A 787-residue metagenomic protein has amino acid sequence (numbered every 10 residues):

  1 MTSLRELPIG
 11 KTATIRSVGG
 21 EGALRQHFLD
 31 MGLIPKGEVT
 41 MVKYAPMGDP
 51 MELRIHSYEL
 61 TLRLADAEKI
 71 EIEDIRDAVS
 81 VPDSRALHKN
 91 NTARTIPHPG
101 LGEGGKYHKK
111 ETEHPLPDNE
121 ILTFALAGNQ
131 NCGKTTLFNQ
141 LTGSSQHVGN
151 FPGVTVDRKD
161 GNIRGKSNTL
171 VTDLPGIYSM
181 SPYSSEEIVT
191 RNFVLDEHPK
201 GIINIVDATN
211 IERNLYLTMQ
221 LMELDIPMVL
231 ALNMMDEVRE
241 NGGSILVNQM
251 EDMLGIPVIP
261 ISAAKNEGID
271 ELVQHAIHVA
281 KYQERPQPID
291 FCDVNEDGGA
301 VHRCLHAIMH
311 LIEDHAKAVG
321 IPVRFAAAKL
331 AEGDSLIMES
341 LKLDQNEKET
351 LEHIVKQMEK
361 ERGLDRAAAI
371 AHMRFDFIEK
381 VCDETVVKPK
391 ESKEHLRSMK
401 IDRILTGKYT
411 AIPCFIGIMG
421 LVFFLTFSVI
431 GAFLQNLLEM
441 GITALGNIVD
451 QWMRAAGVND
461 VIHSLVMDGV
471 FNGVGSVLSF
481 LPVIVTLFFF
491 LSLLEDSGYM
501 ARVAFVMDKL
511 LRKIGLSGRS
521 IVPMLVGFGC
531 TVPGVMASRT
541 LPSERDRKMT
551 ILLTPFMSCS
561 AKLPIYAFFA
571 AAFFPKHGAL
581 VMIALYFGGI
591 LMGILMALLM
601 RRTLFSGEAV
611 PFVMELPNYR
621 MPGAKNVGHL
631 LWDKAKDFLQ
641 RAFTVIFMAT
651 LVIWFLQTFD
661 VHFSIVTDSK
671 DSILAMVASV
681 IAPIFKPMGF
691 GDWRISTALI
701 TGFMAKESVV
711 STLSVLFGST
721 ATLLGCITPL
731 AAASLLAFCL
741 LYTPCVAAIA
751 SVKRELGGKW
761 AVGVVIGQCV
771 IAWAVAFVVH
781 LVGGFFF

Functional and structural regions predicted by a protein language model:
P97-S179: Conserved G1/Walker A P-loop phosphate-binding module
K166, R191-V258, I565: Conserved C-terminal guanine-recognition region of P-loop GTPase G domains, centered on the G4
V238-D293: Canonical P-loop GTPase G-domain recognition
G255, Y282, P288-V458, I665 (+1 more regions): Extended helical scaffolds that flank P-loop GTPase cores
A368-H372, K388, V429-V470, I514 (+3 more regions): Extended, low-charge hydrophobic alpha-helical regions
C414-L425, L487-S492, A570-A572, L585-M600 (+3 more regions): Hydrophobic core segments of alpha-helical transmembrane domains in multi-pass membrane transport and ion-translocation
M440, A444-I448, A501-T531, S606-L630 (+1 more regions): Juxtamembrane inter-helical linkers in multi-pass membrane proteins
S560-I583, A747-G757, V778-F787: Transmembrane helix-loop junctions at the membrane interface of multipass transporters and ion channels
